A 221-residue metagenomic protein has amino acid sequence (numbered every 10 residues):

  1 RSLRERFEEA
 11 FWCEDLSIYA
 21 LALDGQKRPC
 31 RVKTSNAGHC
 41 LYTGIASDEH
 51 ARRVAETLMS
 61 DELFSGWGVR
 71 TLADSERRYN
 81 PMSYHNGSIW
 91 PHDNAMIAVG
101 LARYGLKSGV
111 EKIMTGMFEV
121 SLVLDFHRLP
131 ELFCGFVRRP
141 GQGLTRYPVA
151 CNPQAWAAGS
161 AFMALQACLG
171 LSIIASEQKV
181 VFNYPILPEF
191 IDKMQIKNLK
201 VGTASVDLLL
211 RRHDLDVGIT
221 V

Functional and structural regions predicted by a protein language model:
R1-L3, D93, I113, S160: Alpha-helical packing segments of well-folded alpha/beta enzyme cores
S2-F7, E14, A102-K112, A175-E177 (+1 more regions): Beta-rich accessory regions
S2-I89, L122-T145, M163, L169 (+2 more regions): Extended glycan-interaction surfaces of carbohydrate-active proteins
R31-S35, H85-M96, A102, N152-G159: Aromatic- and histidine-enriched alpha-helix N-cap/loop-to-helix transition segments that scaffold the rims
N36-D48, N94-V110, M114-M117: Alpha-helical support elements that line or immediately flank enzyme active sites and cofactor-binding pockets
V54-A55, K107-G116, L129-L132, E177-V180: Composition- and surface-driven signal marking solvent-exposed, interaction-prone regions in large proteins
N80, N94-V99, T145-V149: Glycine- and acidic
Y147-K197: Catalytic cores of secreted or luminal carbohydrate-active enzymes
